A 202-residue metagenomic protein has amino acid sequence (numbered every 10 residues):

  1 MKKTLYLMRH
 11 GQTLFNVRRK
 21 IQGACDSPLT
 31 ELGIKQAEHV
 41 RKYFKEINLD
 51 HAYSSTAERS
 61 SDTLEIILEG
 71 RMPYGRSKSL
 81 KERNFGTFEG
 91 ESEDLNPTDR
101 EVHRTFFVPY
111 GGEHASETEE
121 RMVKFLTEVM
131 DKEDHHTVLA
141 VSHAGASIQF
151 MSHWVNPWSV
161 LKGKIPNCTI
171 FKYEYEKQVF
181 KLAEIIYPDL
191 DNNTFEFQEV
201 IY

Functional and structural regions predicted by a protein language model:
K2, R83-D94, D131-H136, S152-Y202: Acidic, low-complexity terminal tails and accessory targeting/binding regions of phosphate-metabolizing enzymes
L5, H136-A144: Generic beta-sheet signal
Y6, G75-S77, A183: General small-molecule cofactor/ligand-binding pocket signal
Y6-D62, G111-M122: Loop-to-helix element that buttresses phosphate recognition and phosphoryl-transfer chemistry
T13, A146-S147: Short active-site segment of divalent metal-dependent hydrolases/proteases that encodes the spacing between
E38-R100: Phosphate-coordination/substrate-recognition cap region in phosphate-metabolizing enzymes
I66, Q149-H153: Active-site signature of alpha/beta-hydrolase-fold catalytic machinery across serine- and Asp/Cys-nucleophile hydrolases
T98-E117: Short glycine/proline- and acidic residue-enriched helix-loop micro-motifs that form flexible lids or anion-recognition
